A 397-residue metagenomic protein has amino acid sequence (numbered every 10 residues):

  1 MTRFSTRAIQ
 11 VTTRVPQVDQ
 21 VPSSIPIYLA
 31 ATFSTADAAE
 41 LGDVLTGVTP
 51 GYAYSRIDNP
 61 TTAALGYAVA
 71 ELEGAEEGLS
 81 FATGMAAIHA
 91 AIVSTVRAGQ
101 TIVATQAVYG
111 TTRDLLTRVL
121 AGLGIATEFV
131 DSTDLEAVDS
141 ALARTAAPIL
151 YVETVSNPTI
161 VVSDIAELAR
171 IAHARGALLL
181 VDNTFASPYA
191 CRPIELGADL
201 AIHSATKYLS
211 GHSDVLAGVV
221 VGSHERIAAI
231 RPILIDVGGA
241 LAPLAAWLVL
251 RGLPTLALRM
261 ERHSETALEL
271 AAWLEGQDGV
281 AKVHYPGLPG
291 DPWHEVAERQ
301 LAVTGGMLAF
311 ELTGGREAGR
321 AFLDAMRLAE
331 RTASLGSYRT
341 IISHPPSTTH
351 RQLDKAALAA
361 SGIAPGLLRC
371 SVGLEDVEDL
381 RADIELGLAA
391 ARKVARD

Functional and structural regions predicted by a protein language model:
M1-Y28: Short conserved active-site loop signatures built around small residues
V11-T13, L29-F33, R56-D58, G287 (+3 more regions): Pocket-edge structural micro-motifs
P16, E77-G276: Conserved PLP-enzyme active-site core in the AAT-like
T35-A86, T111-R118: Conserved N-terminal alpha-helix of the aminotransferase class I/II PLP-enzyme fold
A36-D37, L41-V44, T49, I57-D58 (+4 more regions): Active-site C-terminal subdomain of aminotransferase-like
T117, A126, S140, D324 (+1 more regions): PLP-dependent enzyme catalytic core of the Aspartate aminotransferase-like
I149, L178, L200, K282 (+2 more regions): Structural preference for beta-strand elements that scaffold enzyme active sites
